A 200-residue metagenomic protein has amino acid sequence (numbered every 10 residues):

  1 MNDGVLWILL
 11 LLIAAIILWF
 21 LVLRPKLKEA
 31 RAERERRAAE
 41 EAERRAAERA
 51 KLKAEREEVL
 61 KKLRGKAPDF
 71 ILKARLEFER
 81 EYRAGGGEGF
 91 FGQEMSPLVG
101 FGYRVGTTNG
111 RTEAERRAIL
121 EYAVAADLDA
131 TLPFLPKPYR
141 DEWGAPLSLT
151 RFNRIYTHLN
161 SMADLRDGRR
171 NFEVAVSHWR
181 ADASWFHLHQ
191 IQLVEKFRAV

Functional and structural regions predicted by a protein language model:
M1, L21-L23, F90-F91, F134: Short, aromatic- and cysteine-enriched interfacial helices/patches that mediate contacts at lipid membranes
M1-L11: Feature marks short, highly hydrophobic, charge-poor N-terminal signal-anchor/signal peptide-like helices that anchor
D3, L27-E29, A54, K62: N-terminal cationic leader/targeting segments used for protein routing and processing
L12-F20: Alpha-helical transmembrane segments
W19-E41: Transmembrane-cytosolic junction motif
R36-R37, R44-R45, L52: Arginine-selective low-complexity/disordered segments
E48-V200: Arg/Lys-rich, low-complexity, intrinsically disordered basic segments
